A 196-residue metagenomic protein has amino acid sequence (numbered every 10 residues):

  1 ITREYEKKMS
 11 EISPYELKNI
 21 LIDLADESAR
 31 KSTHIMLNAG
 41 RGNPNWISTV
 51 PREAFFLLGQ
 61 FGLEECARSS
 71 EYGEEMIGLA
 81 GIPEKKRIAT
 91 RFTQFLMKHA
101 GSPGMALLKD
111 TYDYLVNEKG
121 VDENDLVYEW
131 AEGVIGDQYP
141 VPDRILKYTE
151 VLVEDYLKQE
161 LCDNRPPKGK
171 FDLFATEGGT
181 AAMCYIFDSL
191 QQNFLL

Functional and structural regions predicted by a protein language model:
I1-K109: Conserved N-terminal helix/loop that builds the PLP phosphate-binding region of the aspartate aminotransferase-like
M76-L196: Conserved core of the PLP fold type I
